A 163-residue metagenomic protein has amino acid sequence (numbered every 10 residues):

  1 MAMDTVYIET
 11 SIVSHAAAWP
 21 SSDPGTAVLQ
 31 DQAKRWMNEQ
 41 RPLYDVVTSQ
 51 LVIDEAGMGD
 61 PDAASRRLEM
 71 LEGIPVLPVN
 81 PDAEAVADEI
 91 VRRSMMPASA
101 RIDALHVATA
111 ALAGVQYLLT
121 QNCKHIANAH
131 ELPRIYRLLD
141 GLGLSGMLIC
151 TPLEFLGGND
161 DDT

Functional and structural regions predicted by a protein language model:
M1-T48, G57-L68, R92-A98, L132-I135 (+1 more regions): Short, well-structured N-terminal submotif of metal-dependent ribonuclease cores
D45, P75, G146-L148: Conserved beta-strand segments of alpha/beta enzyme cores
T48, P78, I149-T151: Structural signal for conserved beta-strand scaffold positions within catalytic alpha/beta enzyme cores
V52-E55, A83-A85: Short, catalytically relevant binding-site loops at active-site mouths
G73-R134, L153-L156: Active-site neighborhoods of divalent-metal-dependent phosphate/nucleic-acid chemistry enzymes
A127-L148: C-terminal end-helix/capping segment
G143-T163: Short, C-terminally biased terminal segments at protein or domain edges
